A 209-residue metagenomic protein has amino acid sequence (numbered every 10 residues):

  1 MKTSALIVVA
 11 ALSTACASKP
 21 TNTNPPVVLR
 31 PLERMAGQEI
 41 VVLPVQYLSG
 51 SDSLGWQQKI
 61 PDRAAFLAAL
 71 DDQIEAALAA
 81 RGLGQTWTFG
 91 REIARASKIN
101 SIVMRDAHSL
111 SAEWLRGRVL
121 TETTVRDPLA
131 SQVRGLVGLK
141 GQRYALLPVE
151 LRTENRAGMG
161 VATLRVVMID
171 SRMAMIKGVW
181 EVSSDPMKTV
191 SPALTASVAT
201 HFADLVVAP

Functional and structural regions predicted by a protein language model:
M1-T14: Sec-dependent bacterial lipoprotein signal peptides
S4, G90-I93, E154, V167: Small/flexible residues
I7, N24-V27, L78: N-terminal functional modules and adjacent low-complexity/disordered segments of proteins
C16-S51, L70-D72, L120, V125-Y144 (+1 more regions): C-terminal/domain-edge helix-coil "capping" segments
L54-Q142: N-terminal segment of the mature soluble domain
